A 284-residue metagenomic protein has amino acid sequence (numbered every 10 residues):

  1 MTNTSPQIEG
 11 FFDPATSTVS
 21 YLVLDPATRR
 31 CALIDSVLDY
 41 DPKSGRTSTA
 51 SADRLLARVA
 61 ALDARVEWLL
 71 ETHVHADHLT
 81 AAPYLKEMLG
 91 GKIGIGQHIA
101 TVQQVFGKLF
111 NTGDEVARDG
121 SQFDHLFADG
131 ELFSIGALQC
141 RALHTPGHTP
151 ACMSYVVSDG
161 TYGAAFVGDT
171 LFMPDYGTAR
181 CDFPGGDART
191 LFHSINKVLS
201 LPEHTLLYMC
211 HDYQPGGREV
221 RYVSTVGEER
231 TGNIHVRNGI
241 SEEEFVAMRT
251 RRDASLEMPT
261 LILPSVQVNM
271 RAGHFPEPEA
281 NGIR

Functional and structural regions predicted by a protein language model:
T2-Q7, H98, G186, H193-R284: Accessory terminal helices/loops
T4-R65, Y155-G168: Conserved beta-strand hairpin/beta-sheet module of binuclear metal-dependent hydrolase folds, prominently
G10-P14, V116-A117, Q122-D124, H144-H148: Short Gly/Pro-enriched turn/cap motifs at secondary-structure boundaries
C31, D41, L79, D175 (+1 more regions): Conserved protein kinase catalytic core
S36-L38, V74, H98-I99, H148-T149 (+3 more regions): Active-site metal-binding loops of divalent metal-dependent hydrolases
L38-Q139, G163, T231-G232: Active-site HxH/HxHxD metal-binding segment of metal-dependent hydrolases
L69-L79, L143-C152, Y208-P215: Histidine-centered catalytic micro-motifs
V157-L207: A contiguous binding-surface segment within folded domains or other stable secondary-structure elements
